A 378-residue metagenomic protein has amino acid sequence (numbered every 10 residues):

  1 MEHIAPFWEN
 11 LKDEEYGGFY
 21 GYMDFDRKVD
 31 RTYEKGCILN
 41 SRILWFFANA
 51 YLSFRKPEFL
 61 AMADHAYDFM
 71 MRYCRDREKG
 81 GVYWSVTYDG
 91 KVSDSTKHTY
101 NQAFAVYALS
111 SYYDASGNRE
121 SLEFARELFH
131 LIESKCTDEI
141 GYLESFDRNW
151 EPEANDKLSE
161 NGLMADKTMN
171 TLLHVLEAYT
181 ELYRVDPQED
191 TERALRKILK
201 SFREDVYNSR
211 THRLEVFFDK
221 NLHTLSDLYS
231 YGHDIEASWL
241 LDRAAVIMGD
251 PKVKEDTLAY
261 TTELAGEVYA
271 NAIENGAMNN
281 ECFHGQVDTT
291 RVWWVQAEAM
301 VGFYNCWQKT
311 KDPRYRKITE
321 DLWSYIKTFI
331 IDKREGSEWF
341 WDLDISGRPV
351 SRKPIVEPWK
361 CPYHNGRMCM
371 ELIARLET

Functional and structural regions predicted by a protein language model:
M1-T378: Glycan-recognition and catalytic cores of secretory/periplasmic carbohydrate-active enzymes
